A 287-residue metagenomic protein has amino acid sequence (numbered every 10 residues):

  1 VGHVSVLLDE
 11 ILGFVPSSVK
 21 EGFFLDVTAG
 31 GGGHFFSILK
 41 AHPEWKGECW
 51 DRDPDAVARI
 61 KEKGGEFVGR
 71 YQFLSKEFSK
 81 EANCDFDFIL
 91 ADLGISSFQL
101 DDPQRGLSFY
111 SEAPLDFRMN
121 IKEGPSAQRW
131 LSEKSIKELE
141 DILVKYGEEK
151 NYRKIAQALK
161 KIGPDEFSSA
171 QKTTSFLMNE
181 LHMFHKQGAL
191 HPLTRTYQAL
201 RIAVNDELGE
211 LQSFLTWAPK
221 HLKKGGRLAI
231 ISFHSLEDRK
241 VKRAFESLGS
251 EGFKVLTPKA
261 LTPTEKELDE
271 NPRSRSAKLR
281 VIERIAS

Functional and structural regions predicted by a protein language model:
V1-S287: S-adenosyl-L-methionine-dependent methyltransferase catalytic core, i.e., the SAM/SAH-binding region
